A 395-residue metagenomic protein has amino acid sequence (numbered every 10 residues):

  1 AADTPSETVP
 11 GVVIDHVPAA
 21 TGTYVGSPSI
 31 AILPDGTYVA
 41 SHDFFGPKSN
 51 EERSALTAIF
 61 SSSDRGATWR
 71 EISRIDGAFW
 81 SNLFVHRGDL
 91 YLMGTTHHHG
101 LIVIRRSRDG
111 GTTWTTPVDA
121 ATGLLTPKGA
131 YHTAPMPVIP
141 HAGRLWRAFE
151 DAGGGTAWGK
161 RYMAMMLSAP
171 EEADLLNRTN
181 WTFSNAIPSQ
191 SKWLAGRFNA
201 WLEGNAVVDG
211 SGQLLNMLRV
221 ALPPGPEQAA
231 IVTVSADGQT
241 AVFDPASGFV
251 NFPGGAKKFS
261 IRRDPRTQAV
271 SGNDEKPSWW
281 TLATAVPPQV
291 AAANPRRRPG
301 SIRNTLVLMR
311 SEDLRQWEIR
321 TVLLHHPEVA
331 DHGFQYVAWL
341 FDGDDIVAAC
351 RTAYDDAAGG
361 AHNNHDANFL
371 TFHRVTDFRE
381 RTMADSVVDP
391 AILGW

Functional and structural regions predicted by a protein language model:
A1-S27, A31-F79, F84-A134, I139-E203 (+4 more regions): Beta-rich carbohydrate-recognition and catalytic domains
D331-F334: A short, acidic, amphipathic alpha-helical segment used as a generic capping/interface helix at domain edges
W339: C-terminal helical cap and adjacent loop that interface with cofactors, partners, or active-site loops
